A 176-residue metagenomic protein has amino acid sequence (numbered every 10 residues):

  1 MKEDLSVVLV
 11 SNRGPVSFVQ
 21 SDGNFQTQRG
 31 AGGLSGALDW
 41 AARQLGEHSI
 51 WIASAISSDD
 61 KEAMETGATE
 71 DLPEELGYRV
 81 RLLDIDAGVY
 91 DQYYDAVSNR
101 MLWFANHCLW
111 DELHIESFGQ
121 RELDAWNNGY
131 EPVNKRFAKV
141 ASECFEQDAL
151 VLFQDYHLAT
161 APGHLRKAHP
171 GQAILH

Functional and structural regions predicted by a protein language model:
M1-H176: Catalytic cores of carbohydrate-active enzymes across secretory and cytosolic contexts
